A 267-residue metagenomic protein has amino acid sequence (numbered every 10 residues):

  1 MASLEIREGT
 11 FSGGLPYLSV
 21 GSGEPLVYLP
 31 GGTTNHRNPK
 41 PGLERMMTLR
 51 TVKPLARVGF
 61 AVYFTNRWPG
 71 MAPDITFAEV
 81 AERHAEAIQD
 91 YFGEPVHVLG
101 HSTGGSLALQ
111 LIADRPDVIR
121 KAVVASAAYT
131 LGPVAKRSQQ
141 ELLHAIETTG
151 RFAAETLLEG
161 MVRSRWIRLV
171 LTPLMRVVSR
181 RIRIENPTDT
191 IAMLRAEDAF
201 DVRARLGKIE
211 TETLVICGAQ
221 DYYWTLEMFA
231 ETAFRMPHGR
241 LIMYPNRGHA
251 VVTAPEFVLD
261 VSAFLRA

Functional and structural regions predicted by a protein language model:
E8-M71: Conserved HGGG/HGGXW glycine-rich cap/lid loop of the alpha/beta-hydrolase fold
E79-V96: Conserved acidic catalytic loop of the alpha/beta-hydrolase fold
G100-G104, A108: Gly/Ala-rich beta-loop-alpha elbow adjacent to hydrolase catalytic centers
L109, A113, K121-T149, D189: Flexible "cap/lid" loop of the alpha/beta hydrolase fold
P133-K136, A153-D198, R205: Conserved alpha/beta-hydrolase catalytic His-Asp/Glu region
I209, V215-C217: Short beta-strand/loop motif that positions the catalytic acidic residue of the alpha/beta-hydrolase fold
Y222-M228: Conserved alpha/beta-hydrolase "acid-adjacent" motif
R247-V258: Catalytic histidine-centered segment of alpha/beta-hydrolase-like enzymes
